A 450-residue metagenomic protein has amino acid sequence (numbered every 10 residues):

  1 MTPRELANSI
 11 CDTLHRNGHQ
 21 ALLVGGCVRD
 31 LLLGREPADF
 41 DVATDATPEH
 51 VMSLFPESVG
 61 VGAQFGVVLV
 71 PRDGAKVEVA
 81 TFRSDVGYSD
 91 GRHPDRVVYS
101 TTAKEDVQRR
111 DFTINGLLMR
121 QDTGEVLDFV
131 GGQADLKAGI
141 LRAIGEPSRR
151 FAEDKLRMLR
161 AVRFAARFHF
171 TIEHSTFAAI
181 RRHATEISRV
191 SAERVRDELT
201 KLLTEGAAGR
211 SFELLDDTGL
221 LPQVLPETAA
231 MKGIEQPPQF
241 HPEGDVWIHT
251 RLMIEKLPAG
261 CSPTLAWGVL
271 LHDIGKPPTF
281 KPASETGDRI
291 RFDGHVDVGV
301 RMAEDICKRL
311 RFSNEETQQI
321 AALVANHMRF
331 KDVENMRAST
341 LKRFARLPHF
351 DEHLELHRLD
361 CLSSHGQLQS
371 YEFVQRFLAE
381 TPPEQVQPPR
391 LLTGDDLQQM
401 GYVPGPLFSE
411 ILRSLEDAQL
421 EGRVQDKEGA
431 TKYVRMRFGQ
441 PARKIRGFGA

Functional and structural regions predicted by a protein language model:
M1-A450: Catalytic cores of the polymerase beta-like nucleotidyltransferase superfamily and closely associated nucleotide
